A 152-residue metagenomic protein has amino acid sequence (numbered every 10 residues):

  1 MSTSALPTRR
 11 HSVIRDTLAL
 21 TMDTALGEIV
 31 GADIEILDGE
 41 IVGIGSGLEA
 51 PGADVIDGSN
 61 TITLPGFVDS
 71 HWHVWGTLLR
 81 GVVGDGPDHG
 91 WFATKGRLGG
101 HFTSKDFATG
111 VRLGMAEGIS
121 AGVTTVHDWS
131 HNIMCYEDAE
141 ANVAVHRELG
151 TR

Functional and structural regions predicted by a protein language model:
M1-G52, T61-I62: N-terminal metal-binding scaffold of metallo-dependent hydrolase/deaminase domains
M22, H73, H131: Flexible loop residues that form catalytic and substrate-binding hotspots at small-molecule/glycan-binding clefts
V55: Active-site cofactor/substrate anionic-group-binding motifs, chiefly glycine- and Lys/Arg-rich phosphate-binding loops
N60-I62, V111-R112: Short hydrophobic "helix-edge" motifs at membrane interfaces and signal-peptide entry regions
G66-T77: Histidine-centered catalytic micro-motifs
L78-T109: Active-site gating loops and adjacent loop-to-helix segments of metal-dependent hydrolytic enzymes
H101-R152: Active-site loop-helix segments enriched in His/Asp/Glu that coordinate and activate a nucleophilic water at divalent
